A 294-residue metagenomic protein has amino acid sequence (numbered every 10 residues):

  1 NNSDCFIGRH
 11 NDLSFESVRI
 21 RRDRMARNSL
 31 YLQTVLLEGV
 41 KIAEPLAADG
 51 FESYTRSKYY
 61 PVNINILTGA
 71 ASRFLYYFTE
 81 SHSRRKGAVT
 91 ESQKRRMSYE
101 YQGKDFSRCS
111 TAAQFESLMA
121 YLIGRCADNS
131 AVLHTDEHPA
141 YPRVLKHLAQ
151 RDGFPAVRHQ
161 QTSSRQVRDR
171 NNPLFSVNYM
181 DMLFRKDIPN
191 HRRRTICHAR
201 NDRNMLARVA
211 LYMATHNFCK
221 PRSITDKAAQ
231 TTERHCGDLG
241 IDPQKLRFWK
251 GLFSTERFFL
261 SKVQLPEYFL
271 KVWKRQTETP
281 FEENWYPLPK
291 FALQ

Functional and structural regions predicted by a protein language model:
N2-I20: Short, basic interhelical loop/turn and adjoining N-cap of the next helix at nucleic-acid- or acidic-partner-contacting
S17-I20, R24-D128: RNase H-like nuclease fold core
S57-Y59, P139-L148: A short acidic (Asp/Glu
N129-Y141: Acidic/histidine-rich, metal-coordinating catalytic segments
G153-F175, R193: RNase H-like polynucleotidyl transferase catalytic core
P173-I224: Charged alpha-helix within mobile-element recombinases
A207-Q294: C-terminal domain-tail junction helix/linker
